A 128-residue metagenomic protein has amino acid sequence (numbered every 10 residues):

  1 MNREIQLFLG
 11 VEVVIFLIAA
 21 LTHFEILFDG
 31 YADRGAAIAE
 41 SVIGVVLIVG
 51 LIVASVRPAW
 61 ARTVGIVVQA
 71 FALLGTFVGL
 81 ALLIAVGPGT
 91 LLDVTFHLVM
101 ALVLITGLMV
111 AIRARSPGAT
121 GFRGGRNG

Functional and structural regions predicted by a protein language model:
M1-G128: Topology signature of small-to-medium multi-pass alpha-helical membrane proteins
